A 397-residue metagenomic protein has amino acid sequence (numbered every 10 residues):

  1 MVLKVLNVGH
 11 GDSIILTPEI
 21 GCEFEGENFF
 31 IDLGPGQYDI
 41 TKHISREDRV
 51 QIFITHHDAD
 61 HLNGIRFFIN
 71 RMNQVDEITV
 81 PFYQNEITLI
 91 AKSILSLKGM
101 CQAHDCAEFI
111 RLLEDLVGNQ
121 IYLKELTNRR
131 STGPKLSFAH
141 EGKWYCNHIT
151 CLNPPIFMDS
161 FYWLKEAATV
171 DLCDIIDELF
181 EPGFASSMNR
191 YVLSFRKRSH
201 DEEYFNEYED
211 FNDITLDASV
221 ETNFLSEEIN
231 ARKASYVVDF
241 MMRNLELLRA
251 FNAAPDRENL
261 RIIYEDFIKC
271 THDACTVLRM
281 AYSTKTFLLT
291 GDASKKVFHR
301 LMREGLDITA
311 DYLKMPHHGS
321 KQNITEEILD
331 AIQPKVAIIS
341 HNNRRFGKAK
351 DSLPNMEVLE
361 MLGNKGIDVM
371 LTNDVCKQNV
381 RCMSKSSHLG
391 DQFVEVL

Functional and structural regions predicted by a protein language model:
M1-E47, E265-K296: Conserved beta-strand hairpin/beta-sheet module of binuclear metal-dependent hydrolase folds, prominently
V5, I31, H56, E265-I268 (+2 more regions): Short, flexible loop segments at the rims of nucleotide/cofactor-binding pockets, characterized by
G9-D12, A293-K296, R300-D307, D330-Q333 (+1 more regions): C-terminal regulatory/interaction regions
H10, Q37-Y38, H57-N63, N85-T88 (+4 more regions): Active-site environment of divalent metal-dependent phosphoester hydrolases
E19, F24-E27, G34-Y83, G305-Q322 (+1 more regions): Active-site metal-binding motif and surrounding structural segment of the metallo-beta-lactamase
N63-R71, A91-I94, T325-L329, K350-S352: Metal-dependent catalytic neighborhoods of phosphoester/phosphodiester hydrolases
R71-T286, G363, I367-L397: Flexible, acidic/histidine-containing loops and adjacent segments that form or flank the divalent-metal
F287-L288, K296-L301, T309, Q322-T325: Extended hydrophobic-aromatic, low-complexity segments
